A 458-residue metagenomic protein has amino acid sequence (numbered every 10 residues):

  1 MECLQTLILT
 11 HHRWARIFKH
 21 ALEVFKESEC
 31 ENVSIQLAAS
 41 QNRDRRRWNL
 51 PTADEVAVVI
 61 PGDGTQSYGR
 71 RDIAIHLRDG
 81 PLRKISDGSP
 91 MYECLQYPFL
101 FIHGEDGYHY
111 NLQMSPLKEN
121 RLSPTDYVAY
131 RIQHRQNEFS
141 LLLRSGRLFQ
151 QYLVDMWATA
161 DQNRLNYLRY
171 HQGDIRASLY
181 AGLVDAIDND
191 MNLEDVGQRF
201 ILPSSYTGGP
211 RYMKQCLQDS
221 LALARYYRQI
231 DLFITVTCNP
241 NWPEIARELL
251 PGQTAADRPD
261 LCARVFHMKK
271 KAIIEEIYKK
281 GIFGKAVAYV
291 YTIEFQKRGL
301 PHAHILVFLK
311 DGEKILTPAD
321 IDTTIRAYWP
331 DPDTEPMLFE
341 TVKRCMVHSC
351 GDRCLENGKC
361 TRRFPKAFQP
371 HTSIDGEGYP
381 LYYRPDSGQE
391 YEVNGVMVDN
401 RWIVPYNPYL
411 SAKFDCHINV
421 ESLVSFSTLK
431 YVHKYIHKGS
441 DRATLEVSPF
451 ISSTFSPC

Functional and structural regions predicted by a protein language model:
M1-C458: Non-catalytic interaction regions
